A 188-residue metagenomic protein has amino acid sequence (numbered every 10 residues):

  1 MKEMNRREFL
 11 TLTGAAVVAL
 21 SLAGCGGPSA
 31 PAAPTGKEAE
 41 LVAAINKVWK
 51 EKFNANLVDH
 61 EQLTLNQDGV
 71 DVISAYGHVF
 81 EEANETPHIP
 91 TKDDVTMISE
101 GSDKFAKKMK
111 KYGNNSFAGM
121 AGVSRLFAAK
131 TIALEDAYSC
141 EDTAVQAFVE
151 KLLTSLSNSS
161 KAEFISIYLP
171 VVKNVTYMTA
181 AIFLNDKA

Functional and structural regions predicted by a protein language model:
M1-L20: N-terminal secretory signal peptides and thylakoid transit peptides that target proteins across membranes
F9-L10, I73, L153: Generic low-polarity alpha-helical segments
P28-P31, I167: Compositionally biased, intrinsically disordered/low-complexity regions enriched for serine, proline and threonine
P31-K108: Short, well-ordered surface patches within globular domains
T96-A188: A well-ordered secondary-structure block
